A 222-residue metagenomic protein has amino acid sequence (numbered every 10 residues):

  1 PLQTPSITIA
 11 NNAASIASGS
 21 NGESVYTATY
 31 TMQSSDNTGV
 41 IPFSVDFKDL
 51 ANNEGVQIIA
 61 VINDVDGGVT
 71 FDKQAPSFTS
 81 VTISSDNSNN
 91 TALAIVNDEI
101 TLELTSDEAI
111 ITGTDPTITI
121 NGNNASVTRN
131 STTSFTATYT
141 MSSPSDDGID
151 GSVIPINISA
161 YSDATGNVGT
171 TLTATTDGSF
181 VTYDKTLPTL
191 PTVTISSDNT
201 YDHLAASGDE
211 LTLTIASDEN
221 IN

Functional and structural regions predicted by a protein language model:
P1-N222: Non-catalytic beta-sheet/beta-sandwich ligand-binding modules that flank or precede catalytic cores
